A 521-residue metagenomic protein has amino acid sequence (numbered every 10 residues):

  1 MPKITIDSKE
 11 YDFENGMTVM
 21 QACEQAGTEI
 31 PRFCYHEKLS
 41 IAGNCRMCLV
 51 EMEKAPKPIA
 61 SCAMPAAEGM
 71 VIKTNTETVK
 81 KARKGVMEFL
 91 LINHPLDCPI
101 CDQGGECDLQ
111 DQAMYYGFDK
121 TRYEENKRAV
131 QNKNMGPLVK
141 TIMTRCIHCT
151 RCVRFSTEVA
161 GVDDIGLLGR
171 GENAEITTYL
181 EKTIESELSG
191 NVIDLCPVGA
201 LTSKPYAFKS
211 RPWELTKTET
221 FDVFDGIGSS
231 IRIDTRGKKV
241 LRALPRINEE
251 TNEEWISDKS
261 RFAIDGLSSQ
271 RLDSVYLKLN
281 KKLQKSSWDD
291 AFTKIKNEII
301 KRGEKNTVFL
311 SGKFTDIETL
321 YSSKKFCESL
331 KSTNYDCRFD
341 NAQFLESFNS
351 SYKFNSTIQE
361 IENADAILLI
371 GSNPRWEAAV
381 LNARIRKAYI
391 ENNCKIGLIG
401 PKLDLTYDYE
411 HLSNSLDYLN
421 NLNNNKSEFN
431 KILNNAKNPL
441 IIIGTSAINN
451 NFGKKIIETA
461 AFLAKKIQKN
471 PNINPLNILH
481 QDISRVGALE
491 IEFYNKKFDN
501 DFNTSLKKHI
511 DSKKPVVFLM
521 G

Functional and structural regions predicted by a protein language model:
M1-K9: Eukaryote-biased recognition of intrinsically disordered, low-complexity regulatory segments
K3, M17-Q21, D316: Short, structural beta-strand-to-alpha-helix junction motif
K9-M17: Short, contiguous acidic and Ser/Thr-rich linear segments
V19-E53: A basic, amphipathic helix-loop patch mediating RNA/tRNA/ribosome contacts
Q21, Q25-G27, A66-T74, T251-W255: Short, surface-exposed linear segments at secondary-structure transitions and domain or protein termini
R46-D222, I227-I231, R236-K239: Fe-S ferredoxin-like electron-transfer domains and their immediately adjacent linker/connector regions across
L91, P95, I142, C149 (+5 more regions): Catalytic alpha/large subunits of respiratory electron-transfer oxidoreductases, centered on bis-MGD molybdoenzymes
